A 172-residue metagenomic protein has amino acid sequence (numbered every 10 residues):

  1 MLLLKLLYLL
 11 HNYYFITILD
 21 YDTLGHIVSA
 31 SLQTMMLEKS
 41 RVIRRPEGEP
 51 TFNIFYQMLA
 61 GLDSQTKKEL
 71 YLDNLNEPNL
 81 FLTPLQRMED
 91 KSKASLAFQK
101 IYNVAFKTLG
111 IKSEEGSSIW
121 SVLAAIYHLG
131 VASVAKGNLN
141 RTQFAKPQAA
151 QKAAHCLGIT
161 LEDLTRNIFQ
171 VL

Functional and structural regions predicted by a protein language model:
M1-L172: N-terminal switch/interaction subdomains of large nucleotide-dependent motors and GTPases
